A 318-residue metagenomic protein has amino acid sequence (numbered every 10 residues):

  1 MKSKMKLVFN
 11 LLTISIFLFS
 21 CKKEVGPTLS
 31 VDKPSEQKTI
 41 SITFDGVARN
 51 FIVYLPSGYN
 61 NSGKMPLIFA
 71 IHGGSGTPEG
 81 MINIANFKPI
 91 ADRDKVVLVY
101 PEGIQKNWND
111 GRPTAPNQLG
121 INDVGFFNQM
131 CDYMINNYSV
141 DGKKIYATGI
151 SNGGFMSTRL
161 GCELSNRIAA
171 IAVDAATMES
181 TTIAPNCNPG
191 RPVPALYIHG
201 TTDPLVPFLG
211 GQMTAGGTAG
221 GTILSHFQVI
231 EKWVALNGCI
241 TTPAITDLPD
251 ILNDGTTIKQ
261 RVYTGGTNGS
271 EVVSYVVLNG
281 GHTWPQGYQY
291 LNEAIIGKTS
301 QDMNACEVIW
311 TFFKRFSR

Functional and structural regions predicted by a protein language model:
M1-S30: Bacterial Sec-dependent N-terminal signal peptides
C21-L67, E79-G80, R93, L119 (+8 more regions): A domain-start/cap signature at the N-terminus of enzymes
Q37-T39, L98-Y100, S274-V276: Conserved beta-strand scaffold positions in the cores of enzyme catalytic domains, especially in NTP/NDP-utilizing
I42-G58, S62-Y146, I150, F155-R159 (+3 more regions): Serine-hydrolase catalytic machinery in alpha/beta-hydrolase-like enzymes
G58-Y59, G74-G76, G103-K106, T202-D203 (+3 more regions): Acidic glycine-/aspartate-rich tracts in secreted/extracellular proteins
F69-G73, A175, H199-G200, L278: The conserved beta1-alpha1 loop
A169-A170, A175-T256, V262-N268: The feature captures the conserved acid-bearing segment of alpha/beta-hydrolase catalytic domains
V193, I230-R318: Alpha/beta-hydrolase-fold serine-hydrolase catalytic core, especially in secreted/extracellular enzymes
